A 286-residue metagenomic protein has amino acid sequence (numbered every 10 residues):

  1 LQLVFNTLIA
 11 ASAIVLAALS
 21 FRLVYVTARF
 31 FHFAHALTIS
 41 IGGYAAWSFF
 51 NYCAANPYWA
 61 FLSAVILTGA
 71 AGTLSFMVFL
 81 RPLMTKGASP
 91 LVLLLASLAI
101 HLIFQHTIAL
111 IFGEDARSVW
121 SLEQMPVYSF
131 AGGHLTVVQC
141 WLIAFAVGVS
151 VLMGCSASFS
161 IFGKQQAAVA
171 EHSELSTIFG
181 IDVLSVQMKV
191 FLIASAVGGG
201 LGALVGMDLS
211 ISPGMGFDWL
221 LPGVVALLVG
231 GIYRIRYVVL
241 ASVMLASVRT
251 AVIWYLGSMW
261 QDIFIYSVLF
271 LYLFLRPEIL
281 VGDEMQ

Functional and structural regions predicted by a protein language model:
L1-T7, A13, A157-I161, M188-L227 (+2 more regions): Inter-helical junctions in multi-pass inner-membrane proteins, predominant in energy-converting antiporter-like
L1-Y52, V78-A88, V92, G231-I235: Single transmembrane alpha-helix segments in multi-pass membrane proteins
Q2-A13, N56-P57, F130-V151, L209-I211 (+2 more regions): Loop-to-helix entry region at the N-terminal start of transmembrane alpha-helices in multi-pass membrane transporters
L23-G43, P57, G87-L91, F162-Q165 (+5 more regions): Short, non-helical or kinked segments that cap or interrupt transmembrane helices
V26-F31, A60-S63, A70-D115, F159 (+3 more regions): Short loop segments and helix-boundary regions at transmembrane helix junctions of multi-pass inner-membrane proteins
L83, S89-F159, V186, L256 (+1 more regions): Transmembrane helix-bundle core of multi-pass membrane transporters and related energy-transducing complexes
I111, E171-I178, D182-S185, L256-Q286: Cytosolic-side transmembrane-helix boundaries in multi-pass membrane proteins
H134-I211, Y237-L240: Helix-loop-helix "hairpin" substructures at the membrane interface of multi-pass membrane proteins
